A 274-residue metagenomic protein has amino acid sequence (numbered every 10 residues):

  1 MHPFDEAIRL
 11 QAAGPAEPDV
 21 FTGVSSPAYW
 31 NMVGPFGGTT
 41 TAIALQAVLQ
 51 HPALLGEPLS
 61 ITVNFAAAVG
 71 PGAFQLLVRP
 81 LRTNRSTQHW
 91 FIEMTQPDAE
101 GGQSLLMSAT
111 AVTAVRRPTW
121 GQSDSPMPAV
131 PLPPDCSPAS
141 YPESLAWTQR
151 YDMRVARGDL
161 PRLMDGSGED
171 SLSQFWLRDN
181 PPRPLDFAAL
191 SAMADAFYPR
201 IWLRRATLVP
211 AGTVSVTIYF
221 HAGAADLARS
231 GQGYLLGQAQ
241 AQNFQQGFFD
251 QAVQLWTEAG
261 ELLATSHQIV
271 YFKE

Functional and structural regions predicted by a protein language model:
M1-E274: Terminal targeting signals and extreme-terminal segments of soluble enzymes
